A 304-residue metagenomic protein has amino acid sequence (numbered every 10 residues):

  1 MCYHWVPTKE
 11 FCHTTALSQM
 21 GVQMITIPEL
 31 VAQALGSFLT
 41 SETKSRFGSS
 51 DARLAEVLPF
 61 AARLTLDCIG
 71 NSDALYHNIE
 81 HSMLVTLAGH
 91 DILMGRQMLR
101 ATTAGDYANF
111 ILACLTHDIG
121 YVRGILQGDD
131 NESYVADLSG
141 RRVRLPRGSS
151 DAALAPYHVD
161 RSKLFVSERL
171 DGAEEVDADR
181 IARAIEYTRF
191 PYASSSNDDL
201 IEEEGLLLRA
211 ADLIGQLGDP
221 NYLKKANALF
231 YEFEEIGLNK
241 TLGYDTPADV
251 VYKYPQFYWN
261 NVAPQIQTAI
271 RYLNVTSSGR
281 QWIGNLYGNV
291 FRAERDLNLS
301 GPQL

Functional and structural regions predicted by a protein language model:
W5, F11, A16-S41, D91-D106 (+4 more regions): Divalent metal-dependent phosphate-bond-processing catalytic cores, especially two-metal-ion Mg2+/Mn2+ enzymes that act
S45-L54: Basic/hydrophobic alpha-helical interface regions
E56-T65, V135-G140: Active-site-adjacent bridging/hinge elements
F60-L87, R144-A152: Active-site flanking loop/helix segments enriched in acidic
A61-C68, F110-C114, I181-R189, L207-A211: Short alpha-helical scaffolding segments that buttress acidic/His motifs in well-ordered protein cores
N71-N109: Alpha-helical phosphate/pyrophosphate-handling elements in metalloenzyme active cores
G89, A152-A193: Histidine- and acidic-residue-rich, metal-dependent catalytic cores
I125-G148: Post-HEXXH active-site segment of zinc metalloproteases
